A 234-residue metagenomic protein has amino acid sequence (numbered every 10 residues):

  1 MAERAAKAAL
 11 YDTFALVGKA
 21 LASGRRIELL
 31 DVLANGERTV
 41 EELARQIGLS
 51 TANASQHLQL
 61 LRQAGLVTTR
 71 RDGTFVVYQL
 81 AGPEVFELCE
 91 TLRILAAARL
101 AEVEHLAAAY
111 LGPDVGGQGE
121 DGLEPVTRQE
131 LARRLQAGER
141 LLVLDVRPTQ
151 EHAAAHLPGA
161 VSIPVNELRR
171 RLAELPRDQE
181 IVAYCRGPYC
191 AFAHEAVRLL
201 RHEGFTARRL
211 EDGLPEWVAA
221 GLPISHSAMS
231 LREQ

Functional and structural regions predicted by a protein language model:
M1-D12, E87-A137, V143-D145, R232-Q234: Amphipathic alpha-helical dimerization/coiled-coil segments that flank or bridge DNA-binding/regulatory modules
D12-S50, V76-E84: N-terminal helix-turn-helix DNA-binding core of bacterial DNA-binding proteins
G48, L60, G65-L66, L222: Short hinge/loop at the helix->beta-strand junction immediately C-terminal to the helix-turn-helix recognition helix
L58-Q59, L214: Short, hydrophobic-biased segments on the C-terminal half of alpha helices that form "recognition helices"
R62-D72, Q79: Beta-hairpin "wing" of winged helix-turn-helix
L66, L175-V218: Catalytic cysteine-centered active loop of the rhodanese-like fold, especially the PTP/DSP P-loop
E124-E195, S227: Positively charged, proline/Ser/Thr-rich regional signature most characteristic of the Rhodanese/CDC25-like
